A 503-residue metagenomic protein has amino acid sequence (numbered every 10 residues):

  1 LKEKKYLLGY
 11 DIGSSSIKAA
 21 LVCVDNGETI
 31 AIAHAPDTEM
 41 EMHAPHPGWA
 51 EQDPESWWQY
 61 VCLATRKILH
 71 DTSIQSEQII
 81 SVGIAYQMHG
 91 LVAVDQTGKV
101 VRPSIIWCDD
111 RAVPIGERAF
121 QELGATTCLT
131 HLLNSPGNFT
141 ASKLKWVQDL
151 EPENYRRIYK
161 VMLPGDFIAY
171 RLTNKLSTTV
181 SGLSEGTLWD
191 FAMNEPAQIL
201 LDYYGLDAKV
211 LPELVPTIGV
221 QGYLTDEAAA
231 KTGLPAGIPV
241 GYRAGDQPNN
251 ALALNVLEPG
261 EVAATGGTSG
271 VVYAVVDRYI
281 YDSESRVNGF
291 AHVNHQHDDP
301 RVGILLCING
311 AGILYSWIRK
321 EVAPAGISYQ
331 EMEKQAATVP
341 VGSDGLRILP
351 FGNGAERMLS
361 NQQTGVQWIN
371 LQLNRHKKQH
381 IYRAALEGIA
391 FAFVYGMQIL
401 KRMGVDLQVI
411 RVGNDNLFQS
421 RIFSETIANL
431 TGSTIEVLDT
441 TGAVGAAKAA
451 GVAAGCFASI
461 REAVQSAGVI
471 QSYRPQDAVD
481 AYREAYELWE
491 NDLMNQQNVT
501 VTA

Functional and structural regions predicted by a protein language model:
L1-R102, P114, R157, A229-A230 (+5 more regions): N-terminal glycine/serine-rich phosphate-binding loop of ATP-dependent small-molecule kinases, especially carbohydrate
K2, L8-G9, L21, V113 (+6 more regions): Active-site core segments that coordinate phosphate-bearing ligands/cofactors across diverse enzyme families
G27, D53, V82, D109 (+3 more regions): Residue-level signal for inorganic ion chemistry
A31-A35, P212, Q471: Structural signal for short hydrophobic segments within the conserved structured cores of catalytic domains across
D37, Y86, C108, I218 (+2 more regions): Residues that line or immediately flank small-molecule/substrate-binding pockets and catalytic motifs
G48, R66, H70-W107, L133-N138 (+3 more regions): Short beta-strand-loop/turn "lid" adjacent to the catalytic site in phosphate-handling enzymes
W49, W57-W58, W107, W146 (+2 more regions): Signature tryptophan residues that serve as conserved aromatic anchors
Q75-Q78, V210, A390, D406: Short loop/turn motifs at secondary-structure junctions
